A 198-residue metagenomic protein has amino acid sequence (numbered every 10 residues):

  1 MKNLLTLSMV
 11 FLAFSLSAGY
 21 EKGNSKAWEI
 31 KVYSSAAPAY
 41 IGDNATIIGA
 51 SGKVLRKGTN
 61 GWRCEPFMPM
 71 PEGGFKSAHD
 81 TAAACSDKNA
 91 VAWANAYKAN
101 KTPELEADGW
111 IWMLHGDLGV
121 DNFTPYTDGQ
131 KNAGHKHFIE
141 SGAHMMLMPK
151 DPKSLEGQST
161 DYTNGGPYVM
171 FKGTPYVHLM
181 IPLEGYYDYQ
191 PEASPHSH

Functional and structural regions predicted by a protein language model:
M1-L4: Positively charged n-region of N-terminal signal peptides that target proteins for export
M9-A18: Hydrophobic h-region of N-terminal signal peptides that target proteins for export in Gram-negative bacteria
Y20-H198: Primary mode marks residue(s) on the alpha4-beta5-alpha5 output face of response regulator receiver
